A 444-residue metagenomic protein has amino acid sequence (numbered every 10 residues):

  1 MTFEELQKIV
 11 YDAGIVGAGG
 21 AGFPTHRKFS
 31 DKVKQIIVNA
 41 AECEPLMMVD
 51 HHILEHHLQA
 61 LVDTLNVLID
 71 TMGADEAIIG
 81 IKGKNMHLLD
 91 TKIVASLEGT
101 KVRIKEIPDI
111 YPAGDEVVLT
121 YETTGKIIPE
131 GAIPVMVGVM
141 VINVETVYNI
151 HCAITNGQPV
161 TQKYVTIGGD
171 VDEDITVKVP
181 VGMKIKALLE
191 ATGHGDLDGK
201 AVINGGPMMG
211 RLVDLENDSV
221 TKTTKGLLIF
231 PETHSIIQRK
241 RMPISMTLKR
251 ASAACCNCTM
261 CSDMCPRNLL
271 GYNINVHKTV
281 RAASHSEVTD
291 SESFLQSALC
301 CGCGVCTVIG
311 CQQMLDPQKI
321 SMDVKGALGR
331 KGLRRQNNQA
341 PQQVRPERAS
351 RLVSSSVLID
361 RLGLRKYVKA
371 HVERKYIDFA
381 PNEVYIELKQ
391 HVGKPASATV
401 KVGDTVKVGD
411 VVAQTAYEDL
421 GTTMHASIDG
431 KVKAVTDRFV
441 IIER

Functional and structural regions predicted by a protein language model:
V38-D50, V171: Gly-rich Lys/Arg/Thr-decorated short loops/hinges at beta-loop-alpha junctions or inter-strand turns that position
D75-I185, A191-D198, G206-P207, V213-L215 (+1 more regions): Hydrophobic alpha-helical positions that pack around
K126-P129, N143, R335-D378, V440-I441: Extended boundary segments
F230-S252, S262, R267-V344, P381: Ferredoxin-type iron-sulfur electron-transfer modules in oxidoreductases and energy-metabolism complexes
E373-K394, Q414-T415, G421-A426: Short beta-strand-turn/beta-hairpin segments enriched in glycine/proline and small hydrophobics that form edge-strand
A396-T405, G409: Short histidine-centered loop motifs in beta-beta connectors
K407-G421, F439-V440: Short hydrophobic beta/alpha edge segments that flank linear recognition/processing sites
G430-V432: Conserved hydrophobic positions within beta-strands
